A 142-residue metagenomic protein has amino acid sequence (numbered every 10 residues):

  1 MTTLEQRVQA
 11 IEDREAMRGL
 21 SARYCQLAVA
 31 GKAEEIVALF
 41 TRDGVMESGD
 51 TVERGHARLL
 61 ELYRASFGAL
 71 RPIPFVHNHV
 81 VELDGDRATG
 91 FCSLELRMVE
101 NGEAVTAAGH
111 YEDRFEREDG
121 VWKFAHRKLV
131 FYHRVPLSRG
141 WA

Functional and structural regions predicted by a protein language model:
M1-A30, E34, A38-R42: Short, low-complexity N-terminal intrinsically disordered segments enriched in polar/charged residues
L27, A33-L96: A solvent-exposed, acidic/Ser-Thr-rich amphipathic alpha-helical stretch
P74-V76, T106-Y111: Short, surface-exposed coil-to-beta transition loops
T89, A108-P136: Short beta-strand edge/turn micro-motifs at domain boundaries
E95-R97, L129-V130: Short, solvent-exposed loop/turn segments at secondary-structure junctions
R97-A104: Short, cysteine-centered beta-strand-loop-beta hairpins and adjacent loop/turn segments enriched in charged/polar
G140-A142: Extended, polar beta-sheet/loop recognition surfaces of beta-rich domains that mediate binding to diverse ligands
